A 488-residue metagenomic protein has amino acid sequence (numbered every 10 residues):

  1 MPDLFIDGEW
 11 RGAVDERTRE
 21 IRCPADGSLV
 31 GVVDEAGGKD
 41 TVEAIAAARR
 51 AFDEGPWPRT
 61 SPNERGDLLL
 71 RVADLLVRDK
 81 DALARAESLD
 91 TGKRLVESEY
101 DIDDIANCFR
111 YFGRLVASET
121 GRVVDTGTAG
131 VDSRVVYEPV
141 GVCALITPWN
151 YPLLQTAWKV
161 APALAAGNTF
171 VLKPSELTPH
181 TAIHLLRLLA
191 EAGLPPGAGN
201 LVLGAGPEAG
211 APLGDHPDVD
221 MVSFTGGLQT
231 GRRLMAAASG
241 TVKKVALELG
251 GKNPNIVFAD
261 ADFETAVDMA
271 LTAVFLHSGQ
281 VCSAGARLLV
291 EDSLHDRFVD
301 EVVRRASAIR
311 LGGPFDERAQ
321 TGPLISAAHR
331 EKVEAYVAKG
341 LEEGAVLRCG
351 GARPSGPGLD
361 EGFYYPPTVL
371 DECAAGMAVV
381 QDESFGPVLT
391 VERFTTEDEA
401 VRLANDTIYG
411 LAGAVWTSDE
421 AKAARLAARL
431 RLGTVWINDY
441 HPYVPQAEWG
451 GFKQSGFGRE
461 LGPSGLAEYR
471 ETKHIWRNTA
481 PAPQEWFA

Functional and structural regions predicted by a protein language model:
M1-D26, A51, A352: Hydrophobic face of amphipathic alpha-helices that form TPR/SEL1-like repeat modules and related alpha-solenoid
G12-V14, T18-R19, E35-K39, A261: A short acidic/small-residue loop/turn micro-motif
E20, D34, P58, T91 (+4 more regions): A structural signal for short, well-ordered beta-strand elements
G27, R65, E87, F109 (+9 more regions): Residue-level signal for inorganic ion chemistry
S28-V32, V219, I256, R310 (+2 more regions): Conserved C-terminal structural/oligomerization subdomain of aldehyde/semialdehyde dehydrogenase
G31-E119: Glycine-rich loop-to-alpha-helix module at the N-terminal edge of alpha/beta enzyme cores
G121-T265, F394: Rossmann-like NAD(P) dinucleotide-binding subdomain of oxidoreductase/dehydrogenase enzymes
Q229-A374, I437, Q484-A488: ALDH superfamily catalytic-core signature
